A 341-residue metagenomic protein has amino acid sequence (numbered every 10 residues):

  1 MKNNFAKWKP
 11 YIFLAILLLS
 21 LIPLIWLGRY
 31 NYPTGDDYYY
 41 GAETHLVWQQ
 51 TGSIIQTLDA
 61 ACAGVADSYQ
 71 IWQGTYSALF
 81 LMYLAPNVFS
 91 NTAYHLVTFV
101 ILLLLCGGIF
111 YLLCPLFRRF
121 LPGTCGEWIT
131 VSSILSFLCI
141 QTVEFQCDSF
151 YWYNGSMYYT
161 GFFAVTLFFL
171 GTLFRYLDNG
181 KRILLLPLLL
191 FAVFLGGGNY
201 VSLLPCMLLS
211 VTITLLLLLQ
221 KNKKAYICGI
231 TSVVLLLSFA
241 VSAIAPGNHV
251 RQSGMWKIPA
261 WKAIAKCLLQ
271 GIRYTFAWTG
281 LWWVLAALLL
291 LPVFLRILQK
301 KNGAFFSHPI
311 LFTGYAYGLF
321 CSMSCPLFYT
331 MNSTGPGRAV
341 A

Functional and structural regions predicted by a protein language model:
M1-I22: Start-transfer (signal-anchor) and selected internal transmembrane alpha helices of multi-pass inner/ER membrane
K2-A6, C114-E127, Y176-I183, L217-I227 (+1 more regions): Membrane-interface helix-boundary motifs at transmembrane edges
L27-V88, T92-H95, Y153, Y200-V340: Transmembrane catalytic cores of multi-pass membrane glycosyltransferases and polysaccharide-assembly enzymes
D36, C125-F174, N199, S322-A341: Membrane-interface micro-motifs in multi-pass membrane enzymes
M82, P86, C106, F110-C114 (+3 more regions): Hydrophobic transmembrane alpha-helices
N91-L105, S156-A164, G197: Individual alpha-helical transmembrane segments in multi-pass integral membrane proteins
L96, V100-C125, F168: Transmembrane-helix motifs of polytopic, lipid-linked glycan transferases
L184-Y200, C206: Membrane-interface alpha helices of multi-pass inner-membrane proteins
